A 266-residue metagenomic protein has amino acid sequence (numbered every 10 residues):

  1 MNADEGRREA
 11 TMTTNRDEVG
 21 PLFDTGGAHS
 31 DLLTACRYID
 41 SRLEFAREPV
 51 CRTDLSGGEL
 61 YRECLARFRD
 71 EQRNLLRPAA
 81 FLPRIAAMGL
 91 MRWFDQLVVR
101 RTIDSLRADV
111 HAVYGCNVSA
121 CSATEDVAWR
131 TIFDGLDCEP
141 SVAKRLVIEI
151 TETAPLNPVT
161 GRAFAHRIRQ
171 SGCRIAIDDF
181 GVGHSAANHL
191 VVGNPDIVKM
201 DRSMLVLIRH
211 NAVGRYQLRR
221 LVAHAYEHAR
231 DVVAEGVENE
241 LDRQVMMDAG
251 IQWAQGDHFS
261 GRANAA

Functional and structural regions predicted by a protein language model:
M1-L33, Y38, R42-E48, R67-R73 (+3 more regions): EAL-family c-di-GMP phosphodiesterase catalytic domain
R37, I85-G89: A conserved signal-transducing helical linker
E44-L82: A short, well-structured catalytic beta-strand-centered motif of the EAL phosphodiesterase domain for c-di-GMP
S56-G57, F81, V98, C116 (+3 more regions): Hydrophobic scaffolding residues in well-structured cytosolic catalytic/regulatory domains that bind or process
R62-E63, L90-T160, G236: Catalytic core of bacterial c-di-GMP phosphodiesterases, primarily the EAL and HD-GYP domains, capturing alpha-helical
R84-I85, V98-T102, I132, L221 (+1 more regions): Structural preference for long, well-ordered alpha-helical segments in enzyme cores
R130-D134, R162-A163, A212-R219: Charged helix-capping and loop-helix junction motifs
L136, F164, I168, L221-A225: Hydrophobic positions in alpha-helices of CheY-like receiver
